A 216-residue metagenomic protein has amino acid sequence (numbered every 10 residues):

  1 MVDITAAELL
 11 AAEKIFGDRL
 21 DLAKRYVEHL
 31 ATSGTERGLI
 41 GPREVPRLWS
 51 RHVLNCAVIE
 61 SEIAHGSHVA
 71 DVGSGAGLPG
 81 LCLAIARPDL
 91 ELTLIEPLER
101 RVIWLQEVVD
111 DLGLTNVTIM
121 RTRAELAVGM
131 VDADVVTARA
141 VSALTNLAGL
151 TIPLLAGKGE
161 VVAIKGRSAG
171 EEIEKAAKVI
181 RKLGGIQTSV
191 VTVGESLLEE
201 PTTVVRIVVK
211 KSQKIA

Functional and structural regions predicted by a protein language model:
M1-A70, A86, R100-V117: Class I SAM-dependent transferase core
E13, R37-G38, P46-R47, A76 (+2 more regions): Flexible, active-site-adjacent loop/turn segments at secondary-structure boundaries
V27-L30, G41, P46, P79 (+3 more regions): Short, well-ordered helical secondary-structure segments
G34-T35, L78, T188: Residue-level signal for pocket-adjacent positions within structured domains
V72-S74: Conserved beta-strand/loop positions that form the S-adenosyl-L-methionine
A76-D89: Conserved SAM-binding loop of SAM-dependent methyltransferases across substrates and taxa, primarily the Class I
L90-A216: S-adenosylmethionine
